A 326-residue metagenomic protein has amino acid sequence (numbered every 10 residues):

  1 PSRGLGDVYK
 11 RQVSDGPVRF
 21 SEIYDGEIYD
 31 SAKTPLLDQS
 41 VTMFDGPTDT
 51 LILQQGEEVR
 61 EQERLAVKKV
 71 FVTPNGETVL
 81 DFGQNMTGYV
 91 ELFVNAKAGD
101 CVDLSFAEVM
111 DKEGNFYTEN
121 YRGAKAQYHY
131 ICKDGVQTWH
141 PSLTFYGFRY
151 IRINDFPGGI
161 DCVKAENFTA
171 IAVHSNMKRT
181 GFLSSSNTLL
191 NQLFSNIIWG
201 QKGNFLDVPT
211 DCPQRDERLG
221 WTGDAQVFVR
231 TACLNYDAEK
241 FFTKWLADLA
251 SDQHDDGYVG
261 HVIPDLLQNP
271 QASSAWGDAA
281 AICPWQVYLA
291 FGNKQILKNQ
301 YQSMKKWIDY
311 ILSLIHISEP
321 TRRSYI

Functional and structural regions predicted by a protein language model:
P1-L5, Y9, I315-I326: Single conserved hydrophobic/aromatic residue that forms the stacking wall/gate of nucleotide- or nucleobase-binding
S2-Q214, G223-D224, K240-F241, G260-D265 (+2 more regions): Extracellular/oxidizing-compartment recognition motifs
R19, D216-E217, T222, V227 (+4 more regions): C-terminal capping/lid segments that line or modulate ligand- or cofactor-binding pockets
F82, P141, R218, A232-N235 (+1 more regions): Short, charged/polar micro-motifs that form catalytic or ligand-binding hotspots
C101-E108, T222-A247, Y301-I311: Carboxylate/His-rich catalytic cores and anion/metal-binding grooves
N115-Y121, K125, E239-L314, S318 (+1 more regions): Helix-terminus loop motifs that line ligand-binding clefts
N187-F194, N235, P270-S274: Short acidic-aromatic active-site loops that bind/stabilize oxyanions
